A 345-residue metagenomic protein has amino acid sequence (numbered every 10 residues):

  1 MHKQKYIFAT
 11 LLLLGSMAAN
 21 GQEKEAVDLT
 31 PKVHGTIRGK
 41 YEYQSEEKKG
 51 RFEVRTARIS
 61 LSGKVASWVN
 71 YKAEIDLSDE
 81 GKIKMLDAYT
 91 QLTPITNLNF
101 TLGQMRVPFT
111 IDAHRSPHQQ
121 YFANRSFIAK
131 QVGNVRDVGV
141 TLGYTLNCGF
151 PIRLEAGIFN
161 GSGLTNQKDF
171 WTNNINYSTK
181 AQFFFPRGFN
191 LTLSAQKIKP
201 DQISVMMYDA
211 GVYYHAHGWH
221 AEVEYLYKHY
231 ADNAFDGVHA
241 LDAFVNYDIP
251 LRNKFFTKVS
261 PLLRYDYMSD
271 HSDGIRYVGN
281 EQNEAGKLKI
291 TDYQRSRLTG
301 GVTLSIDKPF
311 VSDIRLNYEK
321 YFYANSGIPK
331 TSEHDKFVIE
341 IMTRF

Functional and structural regions predicted by a protein language model:
M1-D28: Cleavable N-terminal export/targeting peptides
M1-K3, A18, L102, L262 (+1 more regions): Generic N-terminal leader/processing signal
A9, G15, G21, G39 (+5 more regions): Small side chains
M17, T179, L191-L193: Compositionally biased regions
K24-G163, N173-I175, A181-N190, S260-S272: Outer membrane beta-barrel
S45-E47, Q91-T93, A113-R115, T192-F345: Outer-membrane beta-barrel pore domains
Q167-W171: Active-site cleft segment of glycoside hydrolase catalytic domains centered on the general acid/base Glu
